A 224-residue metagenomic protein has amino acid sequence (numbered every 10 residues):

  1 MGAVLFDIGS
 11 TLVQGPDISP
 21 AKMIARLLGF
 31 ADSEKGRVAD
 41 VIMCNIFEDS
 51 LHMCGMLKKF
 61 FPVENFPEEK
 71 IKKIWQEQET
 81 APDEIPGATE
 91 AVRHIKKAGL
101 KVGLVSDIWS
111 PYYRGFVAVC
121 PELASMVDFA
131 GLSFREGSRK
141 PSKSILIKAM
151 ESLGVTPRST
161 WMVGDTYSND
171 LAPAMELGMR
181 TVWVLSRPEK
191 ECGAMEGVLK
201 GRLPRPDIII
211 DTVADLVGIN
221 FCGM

Functional and structural regions predicted by a protein language model:
M1-A98, W109-R114: N-terminal helical cap/lid subdomain that shapes the substrate entry/recognition surface in HAD-like hydrolases
M1-F6, T89, R93-M224: Asp-based, Mg2+/Mn2+-dependent phosphohydrolase catalytic module
